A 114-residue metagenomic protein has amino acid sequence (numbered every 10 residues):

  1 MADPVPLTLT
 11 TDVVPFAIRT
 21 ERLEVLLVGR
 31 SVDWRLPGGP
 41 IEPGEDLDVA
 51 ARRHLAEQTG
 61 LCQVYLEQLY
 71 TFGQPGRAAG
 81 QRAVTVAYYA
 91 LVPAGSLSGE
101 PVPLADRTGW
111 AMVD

Functional and structural regions predicted by a protein language model:
M1, D12-V14, I18-R19, A51 (+3 more regions): A structural signal for the main folded, soluble domain(s) of proteins
A2-W34: N-terminal strand-loop-strand
T8, Q63, Q81-T85, A105: Short connector loops at helix/strand junctions that flank enzyme active sites, especially segments positioning acidic
V13, Q68, Y88-A90: A structural signal for short, well-ordered beta-strand segments
T20-E21, Q74-P75, L91-L97: Short, charged/polar surface micro-motifs in flexible loops or helix N-caps
E21-V64, T71-G73: Conserved Nudix-box catalytic region and its N-terminal flanking loop in Nudix hydrolases and closely related
G73-A83: Acidic pyrophosphate-coordinating catalytic loop
A87-A90, S98-D114: NUDIX/MutT-family hydrolases
